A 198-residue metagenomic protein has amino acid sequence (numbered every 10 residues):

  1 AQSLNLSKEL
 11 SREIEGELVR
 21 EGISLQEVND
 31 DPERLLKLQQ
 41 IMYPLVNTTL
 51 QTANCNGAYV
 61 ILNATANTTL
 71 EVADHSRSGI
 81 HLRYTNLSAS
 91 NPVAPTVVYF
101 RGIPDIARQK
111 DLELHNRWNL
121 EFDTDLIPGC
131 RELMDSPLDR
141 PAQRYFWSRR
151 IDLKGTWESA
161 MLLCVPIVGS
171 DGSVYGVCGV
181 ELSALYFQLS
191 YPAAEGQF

Functional and structural regions predicted by a protein language model:
A1-Y43, N47, Q51-N56, A160: Juxtamembrane extracytoplasmic/periplasmic/luminal helical "stalk" adjacent to the first N-terminal
Q2-N5, E9, T48-A66, S78-D125 (+2 more regions): Short N-terminal helix-loop-first-beta-strand/juxtamembrane motif that initiates sensory/input modules
E15-G16, T69-D74: Short, solvent-exposed loop/turn and secondary-structure capping segments
V19-R20, N63, H75, G172 (+2 more regions): Flexible domain-boundary/linker segments
R20, L36-Y43, G79-A94, P166-Y175: Short, Lys/Arg-enriched charge-dense amphipathic segments
I41-L45, V177-F198: Solvent-exposed, extracytoplasmic
I41-P44, C55-N56, A64-T68, V168 (+1 more regions): Short loop/turn segments at secondary-structure transitions that flank enzyme active sites
R101-E181, F187-L189: Extracytoplasmic/periplasmic ligand-binding sensor regions of membrane-associated signaling proteins
